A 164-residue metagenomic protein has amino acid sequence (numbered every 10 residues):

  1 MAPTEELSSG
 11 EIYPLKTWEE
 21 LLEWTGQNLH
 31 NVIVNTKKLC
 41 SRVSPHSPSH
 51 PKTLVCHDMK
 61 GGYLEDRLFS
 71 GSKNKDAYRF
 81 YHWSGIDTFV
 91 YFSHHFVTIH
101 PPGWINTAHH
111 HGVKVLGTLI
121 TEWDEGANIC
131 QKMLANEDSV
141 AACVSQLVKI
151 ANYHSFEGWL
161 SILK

Functional and structural regions predicted by a protein language model:
M1-A77: Boundary/entry segment of secreted carbohydrate-active catalytic domains
H46-K164: Chitinase-like catalytic core of GlcNAc-active glycosidases
